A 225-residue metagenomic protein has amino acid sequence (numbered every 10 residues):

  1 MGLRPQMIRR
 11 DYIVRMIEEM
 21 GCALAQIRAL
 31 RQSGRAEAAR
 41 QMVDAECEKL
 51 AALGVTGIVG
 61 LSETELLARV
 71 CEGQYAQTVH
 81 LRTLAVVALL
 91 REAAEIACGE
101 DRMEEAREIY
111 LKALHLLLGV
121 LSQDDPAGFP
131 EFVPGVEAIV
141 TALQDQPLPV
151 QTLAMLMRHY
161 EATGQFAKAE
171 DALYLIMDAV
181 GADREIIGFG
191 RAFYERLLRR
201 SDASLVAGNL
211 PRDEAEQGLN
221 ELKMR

Functional and structural regions predicted by a protein language model:
G2-M103, R107-P126, A138, A142 (+2 more regions): N-terminal alpha-helical interaction modules that lie
M16-E19, V86, P147-L153, I186-I187: Generic helix N-cap/helix-start motif at coil->alpha-helix transitions
I58, D125, E131, I187-F189: Alpha-solenoid helical repeat scaffolds
D124-G135, P149-T152: Short, surface-exposed recognition loops or helix-turn segments adjacent to catalytic cores
F132-L143, M155-H159: Eukaryote-biased recognition of C-terminal alpha-helical segments
L173, E185-R191: Glycine/small-residue-rich hydrophobic helix-like segments
G190-L198: Short amphipathic alpha-helical recognition elements used for nucleic-acid or partner binding across transcription
